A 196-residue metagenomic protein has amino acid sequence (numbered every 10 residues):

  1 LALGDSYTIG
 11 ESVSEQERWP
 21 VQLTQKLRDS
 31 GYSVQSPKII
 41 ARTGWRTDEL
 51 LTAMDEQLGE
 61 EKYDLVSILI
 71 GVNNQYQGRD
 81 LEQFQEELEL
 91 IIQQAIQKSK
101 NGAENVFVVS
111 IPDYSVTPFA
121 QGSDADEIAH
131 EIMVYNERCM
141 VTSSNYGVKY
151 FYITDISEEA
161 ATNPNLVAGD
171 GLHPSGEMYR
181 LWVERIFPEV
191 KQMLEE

Functional and structural regions predicted by a protein language model:
L1-A2, T8, S36-A41, D64-I70 (+3 more regions): Structural recognition of the beta-strand scaffold that forms the well-ordered cores of secreted hydrolase catalytic
L1-T43, A53-E61: Serine-esterase "nucleophile elbow" of acetyl-processing enzymes
S6-I9, R42-D48, V72-Q77, P112-V116 (+2 more regions): Solvent-exposed loop/turn segments at secondary-structure junctions within structured extracellular/periplasmic domains
T47-E86: Oxyanion-hole/transition-state-stabilizing segment in secreted/luminal serine hydrolases and related acyltransferases
G59-K62, N101, M193: Glycine-rich phosphate-binding loop signature in dinucleotide/nucleotide-binding domains
E82-I91, Y135: Charged helix-capping and loop-helix junction motifs
I96-N105: A short helix->loop->beta-strand "cap" motif at the edges of active sites that frequently abuts
D113-E196: Catalytic His-Asp segment of secreted/periplasmic serine-dependent ester chemistry enzymes
